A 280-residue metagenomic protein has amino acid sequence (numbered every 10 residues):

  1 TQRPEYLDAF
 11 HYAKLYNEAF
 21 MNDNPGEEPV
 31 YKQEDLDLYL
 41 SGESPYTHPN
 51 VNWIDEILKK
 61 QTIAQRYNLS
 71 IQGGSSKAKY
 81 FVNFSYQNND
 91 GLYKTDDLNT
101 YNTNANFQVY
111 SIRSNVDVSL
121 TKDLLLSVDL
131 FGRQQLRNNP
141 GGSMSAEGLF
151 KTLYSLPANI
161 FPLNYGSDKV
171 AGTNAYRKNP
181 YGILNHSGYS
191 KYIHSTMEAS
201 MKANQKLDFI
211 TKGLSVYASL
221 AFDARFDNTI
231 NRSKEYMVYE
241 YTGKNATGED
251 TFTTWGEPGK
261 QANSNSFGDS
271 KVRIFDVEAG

Functional and structural regions predicted by a protein language model:
T1-T196, K202-D208: Membrane-proximal, glycine/serine-rich, low-complexity loop/turn segments characteristic of large bacterial
Q87-V109, R113, N139-G141, S145 (+2 more regions): Small-side-chain secondary-structure face that scaffolds active or pore-lining regions
